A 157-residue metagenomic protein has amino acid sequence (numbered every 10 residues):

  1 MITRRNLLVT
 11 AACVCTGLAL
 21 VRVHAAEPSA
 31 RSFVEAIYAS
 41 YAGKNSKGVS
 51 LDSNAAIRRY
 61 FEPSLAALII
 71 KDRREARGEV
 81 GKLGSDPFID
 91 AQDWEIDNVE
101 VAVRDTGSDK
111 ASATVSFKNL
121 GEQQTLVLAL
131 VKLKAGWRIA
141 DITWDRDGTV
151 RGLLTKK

Functional and structural regions predicted by a protein language model:
R4-L8: N-terminal export leaders
A12, T16, L20-D52: Short, low-complexity N-terminal intrinsically disordered segments enriched in polar/charged residues
A42, S46, L51-R74: Short, solvent-exposed secondary-structure junction/capping segments
F61-E122: Surface-exposed, charged secondary-structure patches
G81, T106-K110, T114, L120-T125 (+2 more regions): Low-complexity, intrinsically disordered terminal/linker segments enriched in charged and Gly/Pro repeats
